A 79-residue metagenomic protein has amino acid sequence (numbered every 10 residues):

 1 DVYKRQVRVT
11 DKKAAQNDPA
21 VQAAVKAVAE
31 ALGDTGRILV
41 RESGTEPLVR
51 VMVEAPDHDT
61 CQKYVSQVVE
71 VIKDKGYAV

Functional and structural regions predicted by a protein language model:
V2-Y3: Short, small-residue-biased leader/transition segments that mark boundaries at the very start of proteins
K13-L32: Short amphipathic alpha-helix segments
V21-V25, Y64-E70: Short amphipathic alpha-helices in soluble, non-transmembrane regions that often serve as interface/regulatory elements
T35-V40: A short linear hydrophobic-aromatic micro-motif
G44-E46: A generic beta-sheet turn/junction motif
A55-D59: Helix N-cap motif at beta-to-alpha junctions
V71-V79: Flexible helix-coil linker/hinge segments at domain or subdomain boundaries
